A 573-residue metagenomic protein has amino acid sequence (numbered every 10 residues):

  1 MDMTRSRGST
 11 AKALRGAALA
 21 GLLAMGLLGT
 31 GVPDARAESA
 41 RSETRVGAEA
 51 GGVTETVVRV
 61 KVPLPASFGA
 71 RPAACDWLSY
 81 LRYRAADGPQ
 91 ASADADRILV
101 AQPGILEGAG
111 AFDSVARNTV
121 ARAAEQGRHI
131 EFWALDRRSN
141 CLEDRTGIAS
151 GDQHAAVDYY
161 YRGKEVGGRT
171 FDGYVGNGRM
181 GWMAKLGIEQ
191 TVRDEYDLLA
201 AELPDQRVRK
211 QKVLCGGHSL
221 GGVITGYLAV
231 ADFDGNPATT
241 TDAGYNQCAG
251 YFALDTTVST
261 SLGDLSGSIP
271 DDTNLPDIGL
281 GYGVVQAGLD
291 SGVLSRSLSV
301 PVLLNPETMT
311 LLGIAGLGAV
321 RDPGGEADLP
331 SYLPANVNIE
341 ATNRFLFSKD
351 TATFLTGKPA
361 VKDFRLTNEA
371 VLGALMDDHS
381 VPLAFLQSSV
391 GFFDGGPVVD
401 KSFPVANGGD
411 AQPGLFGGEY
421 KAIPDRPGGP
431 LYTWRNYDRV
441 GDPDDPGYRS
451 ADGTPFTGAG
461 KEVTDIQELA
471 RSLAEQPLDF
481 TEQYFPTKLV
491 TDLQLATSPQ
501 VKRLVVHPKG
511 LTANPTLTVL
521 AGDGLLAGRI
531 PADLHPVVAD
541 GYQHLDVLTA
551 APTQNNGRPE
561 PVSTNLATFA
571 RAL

Functional and structural regions predicted by a protein language model:
M1-A37: Secretory targeting and sorting signals
A40-A91: N-terminal cap/lid segment of alpha/beta-hydrolase-fold proteins
A86-D158: Short, surface-exposed "cap/lid" segments of acyl-processing enzymes
P103, G217-G222: Conserved alpha/beta-hydrolase "nucleophile elbow" surrounding the catalytic nucleophile
D136, I339-L573: C-terminal subdomain of alpha/beta-hydrolase-fold enzymes, centered on the catalytic histidine and its supporting
G151-D205: Alpha/beta-hydrolase active-site loop
Q206-S219: Alpha/beta-hydrolase fold nucleophile elbow
L228-E340, K349: A catalytic-pocket lid/entrance helix-loop region that shapes and gates access to the active site across common
